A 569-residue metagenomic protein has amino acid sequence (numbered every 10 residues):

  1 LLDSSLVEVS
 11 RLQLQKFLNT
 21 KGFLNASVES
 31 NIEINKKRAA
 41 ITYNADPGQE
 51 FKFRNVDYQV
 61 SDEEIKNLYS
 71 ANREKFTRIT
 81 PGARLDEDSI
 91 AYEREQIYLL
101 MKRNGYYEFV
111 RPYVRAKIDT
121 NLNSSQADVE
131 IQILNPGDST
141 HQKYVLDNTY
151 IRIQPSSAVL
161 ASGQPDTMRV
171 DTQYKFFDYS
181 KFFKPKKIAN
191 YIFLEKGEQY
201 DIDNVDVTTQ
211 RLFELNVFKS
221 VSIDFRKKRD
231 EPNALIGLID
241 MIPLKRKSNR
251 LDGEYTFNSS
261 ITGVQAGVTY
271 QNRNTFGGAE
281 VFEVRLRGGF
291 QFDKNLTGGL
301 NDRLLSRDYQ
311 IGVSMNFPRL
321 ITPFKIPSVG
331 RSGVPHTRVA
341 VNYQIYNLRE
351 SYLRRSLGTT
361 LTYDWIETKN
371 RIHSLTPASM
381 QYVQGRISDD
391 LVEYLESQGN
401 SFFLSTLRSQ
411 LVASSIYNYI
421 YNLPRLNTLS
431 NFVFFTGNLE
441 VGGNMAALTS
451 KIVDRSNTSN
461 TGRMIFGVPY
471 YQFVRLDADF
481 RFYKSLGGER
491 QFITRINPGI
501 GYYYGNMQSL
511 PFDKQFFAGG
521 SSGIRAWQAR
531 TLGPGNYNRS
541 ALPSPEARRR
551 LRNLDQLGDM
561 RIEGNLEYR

Functional and structural regions predicted by a protein language model:
L1-E214, I223, A234: Interaction-mediating elements
L24-I32, Y107-A116, K219-F225, P327-S328 (+3 more regions): Short beta-strand elements
K143-V329, T406-A413, Y421-N431, R539 (+2 more regions): Outer-membrane beta-barrel initiation region
Q173-Y174, T256-S259, S374-R569: C-terminal outer-membrane beta-barrel translocator/porin domains of Gram-negative envelope proteins and their
G237, V268-Y270, V313-M315, V339 (+6 more regions): Membrane-embedded beta-strands of outer-membrane beta-barrel proteins, especially the hydrophobic/small aromatic
N249-L251, E280-L286, P335-V341, L357-T359 (+4 more regions): Transmembrane beta-strands of outer-membrane beta-barrel proteins
N272-N274, F317, Y343-I345, Y363-W365 (+3 more regions): Residue-level signature of outer-membrane beta-barrel architecture
D302-G385: Transmembrane beta-barrel wall of Gram-negative outer-membrane proteins
